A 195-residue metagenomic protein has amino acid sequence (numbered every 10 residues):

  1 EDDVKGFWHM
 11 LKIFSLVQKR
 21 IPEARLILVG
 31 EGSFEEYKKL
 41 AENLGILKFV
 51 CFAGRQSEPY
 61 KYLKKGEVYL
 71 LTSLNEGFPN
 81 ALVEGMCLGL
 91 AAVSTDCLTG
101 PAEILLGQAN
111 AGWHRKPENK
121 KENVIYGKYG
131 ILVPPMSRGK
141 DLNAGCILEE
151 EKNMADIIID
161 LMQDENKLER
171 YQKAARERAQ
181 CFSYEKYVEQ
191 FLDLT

Functional and structural regions predicted by a protein language model:
D2-L16, E35: A conserved mid-protein helix/loop that constitutes part of the nucleotide-sugar donor-binding site
F7, L26-K48: Short, structured helix-loop element that forms part of the nucleotide-activated donor/catalytic region
R55, L74: Aromatic "clamp/platform" in nucleotide-sugar-dependent glycosyltransferases that forms part of the donor/acceptor
P59, P79-L82, S94, P101: Short glycine/serine-rich donor-binding loops of glycosyltransferases
Y60, E67, G89: A short alpha->beta transition loop at the rim of the catalytic pocket in nucleotide-sugar-dependent
A91-T95, G100, I104-L106, A111-N119: Short hydrophobic beta-strand element within catalytic cores of glycosyltransferases and related nucleotide-activated
N153-D164, Y184-T195: C-terminal alpha-helical cap of glycosyltransferases
I159-D160, K167-C181: A short, well-ordered alpha-helix in the C-terminal region of glycosyltransferases
